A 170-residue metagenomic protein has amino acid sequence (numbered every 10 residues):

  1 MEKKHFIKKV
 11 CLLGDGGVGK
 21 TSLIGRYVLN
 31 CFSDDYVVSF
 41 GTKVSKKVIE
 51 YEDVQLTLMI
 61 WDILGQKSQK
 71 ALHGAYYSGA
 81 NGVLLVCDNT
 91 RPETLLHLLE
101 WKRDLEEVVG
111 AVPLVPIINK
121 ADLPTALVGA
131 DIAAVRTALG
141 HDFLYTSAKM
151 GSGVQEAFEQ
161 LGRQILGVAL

Functional and structural regions predicted by a protein language model:
M1-L170: TRAFAC-class small GTPase G-domain
